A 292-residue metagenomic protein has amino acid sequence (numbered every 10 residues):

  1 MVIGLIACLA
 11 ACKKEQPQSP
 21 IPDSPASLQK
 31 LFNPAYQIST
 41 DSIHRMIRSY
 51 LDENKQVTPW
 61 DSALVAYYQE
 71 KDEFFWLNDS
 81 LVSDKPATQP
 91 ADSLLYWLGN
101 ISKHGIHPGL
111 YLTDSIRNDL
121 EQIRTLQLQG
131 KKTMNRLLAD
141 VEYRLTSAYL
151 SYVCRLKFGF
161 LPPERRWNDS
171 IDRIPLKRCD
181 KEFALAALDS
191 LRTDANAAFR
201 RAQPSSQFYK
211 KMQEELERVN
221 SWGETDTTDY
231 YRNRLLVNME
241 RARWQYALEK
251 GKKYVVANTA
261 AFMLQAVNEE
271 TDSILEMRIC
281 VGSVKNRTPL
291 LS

Functional and structural regions predicted by a protein language model:
M1-I3: Sec-dependent signal peptide recognition, specifically the positively charged N-region followed immediately by
C8-A11: C-terminal motif of bacterial Sec signal peptides marking the signal peptidase cleavage site
K14-L291: Auxiliary tRNA-acceptor-end handling modules of aminoacyl-tRNA synthetases
